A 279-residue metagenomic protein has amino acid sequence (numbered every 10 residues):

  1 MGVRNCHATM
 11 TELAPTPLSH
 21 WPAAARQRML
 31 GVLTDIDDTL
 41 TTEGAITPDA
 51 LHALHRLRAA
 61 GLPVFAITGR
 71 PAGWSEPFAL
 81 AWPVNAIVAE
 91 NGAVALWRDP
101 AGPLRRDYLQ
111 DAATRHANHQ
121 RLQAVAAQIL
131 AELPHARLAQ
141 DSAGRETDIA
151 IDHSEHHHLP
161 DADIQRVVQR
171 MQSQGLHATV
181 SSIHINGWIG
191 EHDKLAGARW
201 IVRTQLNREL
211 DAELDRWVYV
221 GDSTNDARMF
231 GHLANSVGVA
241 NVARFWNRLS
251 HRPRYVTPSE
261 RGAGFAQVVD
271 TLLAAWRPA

Functional and structural regions predicted by a protein language model:
M1-T34, R56, P278: Non-catalytic pre-domain segments flanking phosphatase-related domains
P15, P22, Q27, T47 (+1 more regions): Mg2+-dependent phosphoryl-transfer enzymes with acidic/Ser/Thr/Gly-rich catalytic loops
A25-G44, F230: Asp-based phosphoryl-transfer active-site loop
L30-V32, N85, W217: The start of beta-strands in P-loop NTPase/AAA+ ATPase cores
E43-D141: Active-site phosphate-binding/coordination module
W82-P83, N91, Q174, H232-L233 (+1 more regions): Short, structured coil segments at secondary-structure junctions
V125-H232: Conserved acidic, metal-coordinating active-site core of Asp-based, Mg2+-dependent phosphoryl-transfer enzymes
